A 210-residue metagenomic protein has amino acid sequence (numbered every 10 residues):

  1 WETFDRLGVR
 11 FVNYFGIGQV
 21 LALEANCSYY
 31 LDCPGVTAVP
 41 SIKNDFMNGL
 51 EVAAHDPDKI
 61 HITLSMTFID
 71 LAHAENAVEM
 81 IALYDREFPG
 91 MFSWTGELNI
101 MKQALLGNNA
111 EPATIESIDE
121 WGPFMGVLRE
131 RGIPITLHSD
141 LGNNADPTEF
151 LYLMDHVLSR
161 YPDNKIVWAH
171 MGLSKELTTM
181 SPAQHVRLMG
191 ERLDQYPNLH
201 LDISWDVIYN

Functional and structural regions predicted by a protein language model:
W1-V20, E87-F88, F92-T95: Catalytic domains of carbohydrate-active enzymes, especially glycoside hydrolases
E2-R6, E75-M91, P123, D155-S159 (+1 more regions): Short amphipathic alpha-helices and their capping/turn segments at secondary-structure boundaries
G8-G16, I60-M66, I135, K165-A169 (+1 more regions): Hydrophobic beta-strand segments of well-ordered beta-sheets in folded domains
I17, I100, M171-G172: Flexible loop residues that form catalytic and substrate-binding hotspots at small-molecule/glycan-binding clefts
V20, A25-N143, H200: Active-site gating/metal-coordination segments in enzymes
K43, A54, A110-N210: Catalytic pocket-lining loop regions of alpha/beta-barrel enzymes, especially the amidohydrolase/enolase/GH5 lineages
